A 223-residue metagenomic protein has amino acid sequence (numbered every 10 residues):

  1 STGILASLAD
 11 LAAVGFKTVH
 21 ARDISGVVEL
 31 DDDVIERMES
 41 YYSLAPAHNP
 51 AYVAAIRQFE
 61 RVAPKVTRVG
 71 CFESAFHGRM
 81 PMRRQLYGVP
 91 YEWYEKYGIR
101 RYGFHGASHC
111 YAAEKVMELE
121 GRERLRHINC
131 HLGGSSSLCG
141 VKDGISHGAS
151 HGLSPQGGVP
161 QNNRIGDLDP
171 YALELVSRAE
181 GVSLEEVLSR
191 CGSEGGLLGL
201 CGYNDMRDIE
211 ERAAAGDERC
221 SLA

Functional and structural regions predicted by a protein language model:
G3-N49, T67-V69, A75-L86: Short beta-strand-loop/turn "lid" adjacent to the catalytic site in phosphate-handling enzymes
L8-D10, Y52, V62-K65, S137: Non-transmembrane, aqueous-exposed alpha-helical and coiled segments at domain scale
V14, D33, P50-A54, G103-Y111 (+6 more regions): Conserved active-site and cofactor/substrate-binding residues in soluble primary-metabolism enzymes
R37-A55, F59, K96-C110: A gly/proline- and charged-residue-enriched helix-loop-helix capping module
R79-V176: Glycine-rich phosphate-binding loop of actin/hexokinase-like ATP-binding domains
R126-C130, E185-S193: Beta-strand segments within the central parallel beta-sheet cores of soluble alpha/beta enzyme folds
S189, S193-G202, M206-A223: Adenine-nucleotide phosphate-binding core of ATP-dependent small-molecule kinases
